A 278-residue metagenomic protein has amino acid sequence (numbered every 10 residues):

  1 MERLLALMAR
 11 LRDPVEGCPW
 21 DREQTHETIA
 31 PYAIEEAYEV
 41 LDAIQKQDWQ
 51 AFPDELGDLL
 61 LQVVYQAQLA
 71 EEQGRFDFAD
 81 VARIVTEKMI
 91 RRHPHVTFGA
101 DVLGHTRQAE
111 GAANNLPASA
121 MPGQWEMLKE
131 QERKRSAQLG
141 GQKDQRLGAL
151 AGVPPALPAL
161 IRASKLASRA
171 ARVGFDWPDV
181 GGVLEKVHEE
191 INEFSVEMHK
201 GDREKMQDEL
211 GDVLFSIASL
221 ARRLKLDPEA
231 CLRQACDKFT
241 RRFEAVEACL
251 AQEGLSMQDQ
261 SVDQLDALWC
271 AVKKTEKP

Functional and structural regions predicted by a protein language model:
M1-E55, L61-L210, L214-P278: Flexible "arm" and connector segments at domain edges
